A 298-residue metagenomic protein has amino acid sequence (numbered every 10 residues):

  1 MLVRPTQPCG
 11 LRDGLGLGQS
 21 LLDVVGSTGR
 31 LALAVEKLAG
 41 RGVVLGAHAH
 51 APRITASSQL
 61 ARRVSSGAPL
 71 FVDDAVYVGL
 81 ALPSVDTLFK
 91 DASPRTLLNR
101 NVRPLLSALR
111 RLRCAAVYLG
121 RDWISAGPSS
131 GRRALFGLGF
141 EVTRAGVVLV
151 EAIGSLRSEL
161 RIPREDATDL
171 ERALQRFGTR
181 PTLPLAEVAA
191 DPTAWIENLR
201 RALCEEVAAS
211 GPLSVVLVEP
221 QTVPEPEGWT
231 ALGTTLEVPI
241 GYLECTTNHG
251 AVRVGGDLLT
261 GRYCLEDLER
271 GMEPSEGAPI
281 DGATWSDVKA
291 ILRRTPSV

Functional and structural regions predicted by a protein language model:
M1-N99, R103: N-terminal lobe of the biotin/lipoate ligase/transferase fold
D13-G16, S20, V24-T28, A92-S93 (+4 more regions): Long, positively charged amphipathic alpha-helical accessory segments at protein N-termini or as interdomain linkers
L33, F136-F140, G241-N248: Broad, structure-driven detector of short, well-ordered beta-strand segments within folded domains
A39, D73, G127-G131, R144-G146 (+1 more regions): Short acidic-glycine loop/turn motifs at beta-strand connectors
V44, A145-G154, H249-D257: Short, well-ordered strand-loop elements centered on a beta-strand within folded domains, enriched for acidic residues
C114-G127: A short glycine-rich, hydrophobically flanked beta-strand micro-motif that places a catalytic Asp/Glu for divalent metal
V223-D257: Internal helical hairpin/lid segments
L258-E276: Glycine-rich, small/acidic residue-mixed loop/short-helix segments
